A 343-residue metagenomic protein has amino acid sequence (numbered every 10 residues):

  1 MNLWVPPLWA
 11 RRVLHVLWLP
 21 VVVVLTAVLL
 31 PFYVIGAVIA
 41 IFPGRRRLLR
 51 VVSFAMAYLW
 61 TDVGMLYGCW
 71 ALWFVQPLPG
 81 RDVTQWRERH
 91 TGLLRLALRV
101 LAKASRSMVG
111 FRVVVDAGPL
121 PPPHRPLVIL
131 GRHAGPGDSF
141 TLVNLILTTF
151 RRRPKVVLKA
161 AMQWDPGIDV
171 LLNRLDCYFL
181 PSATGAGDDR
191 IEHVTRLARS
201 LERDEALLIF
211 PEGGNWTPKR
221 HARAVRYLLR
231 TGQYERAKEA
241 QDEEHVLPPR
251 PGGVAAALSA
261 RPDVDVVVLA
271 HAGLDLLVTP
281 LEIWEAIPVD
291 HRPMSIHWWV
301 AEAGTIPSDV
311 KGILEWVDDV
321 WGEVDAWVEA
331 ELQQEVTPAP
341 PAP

Functional and structural regions predicted by a protein language model:
M1-R125: Membrane-proximal helical "anchor" segments flanking the first transmembrane region of inner-membrane enzymes
V63-V100, S107, P122-G187: Catalytic core of membrane glycerolipid acyltransferases/transacylases, capturing the structured, soluble-facing
V100, E192, P249-G252: Short, conserved clusters of charged catalytic residues that mark active-site and nucleotide-handling motifs
T148, R152, A160-L175, E202-D309: A cross-family acyltransferase "interaction/gating" segment
G187-R199: A Trp-anchored, charged/polar loop motif used as the substrate-binding/catalytic surface of acyl/ester-handling
V289-E335: A recognition module on extended beta-rich or small alphabeta surfaces enriched in W/G with H and D/E
P338-P343: Extended recognition/assembly regions associated with phosphoester-bond processing machinery
